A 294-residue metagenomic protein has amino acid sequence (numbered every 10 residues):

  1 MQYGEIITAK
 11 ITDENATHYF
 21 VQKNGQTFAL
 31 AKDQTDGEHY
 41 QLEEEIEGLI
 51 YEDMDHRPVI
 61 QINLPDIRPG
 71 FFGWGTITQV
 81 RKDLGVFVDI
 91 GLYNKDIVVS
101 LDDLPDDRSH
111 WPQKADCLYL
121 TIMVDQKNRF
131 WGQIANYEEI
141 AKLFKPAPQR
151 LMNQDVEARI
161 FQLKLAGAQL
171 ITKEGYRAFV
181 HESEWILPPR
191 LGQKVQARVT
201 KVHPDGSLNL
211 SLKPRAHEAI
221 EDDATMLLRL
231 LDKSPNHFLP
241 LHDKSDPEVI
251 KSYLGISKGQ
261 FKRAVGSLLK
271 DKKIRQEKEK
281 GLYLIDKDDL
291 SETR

Functional and structural regions predicted by a protein language model:
M1-R294: Single-stranded RNA-binding regions, centering on S1/OB-family and related RNA-binding modules
